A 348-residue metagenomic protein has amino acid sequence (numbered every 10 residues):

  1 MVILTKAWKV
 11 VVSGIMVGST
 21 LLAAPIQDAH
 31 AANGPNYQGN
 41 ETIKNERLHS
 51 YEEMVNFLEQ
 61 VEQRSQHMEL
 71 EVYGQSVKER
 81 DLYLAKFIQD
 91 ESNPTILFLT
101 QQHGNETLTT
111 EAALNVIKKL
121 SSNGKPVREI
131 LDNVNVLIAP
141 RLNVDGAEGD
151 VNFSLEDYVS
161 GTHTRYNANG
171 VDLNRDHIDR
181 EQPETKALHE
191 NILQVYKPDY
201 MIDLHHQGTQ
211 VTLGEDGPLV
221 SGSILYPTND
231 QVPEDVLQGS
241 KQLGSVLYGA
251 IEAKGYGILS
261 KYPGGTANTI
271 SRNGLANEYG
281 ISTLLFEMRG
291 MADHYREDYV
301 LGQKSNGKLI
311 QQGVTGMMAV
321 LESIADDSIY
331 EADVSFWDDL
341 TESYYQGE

Functional and structural regions predicted by a protein language model:
I3-K9, I26-L48, Q194-L204, Q210-E348: C-terminal accessory segments enriched in acidic
V12-A23: Bacterial N-terminal signal peptides
V17-G18, A29, R175: Cleavable N-terminal signal peptides
L21-D81: Short glycine- and acidic-rich boundary segments immediately preceding or forming the N-terminal edge of structured
Q66-E69, R80, N93-T95, D132-L137 (+3 more regions): Loop/turn elements at helix/coil->beta-strand transitions in domains of secreted/extracellular proteins
Q75-R80, V134-G146, D338-T341: Acidic helix-start/capping segments at beta-turn-to-alpha-helix junctions
L84-S92, Q101: Short beta-strand-to-loop junctions in surface cap/lid or active-site-entrance loops
N93-P94, T107-E111, N115-L237: Active-site/substrate-binding loop(s) of hydrolase catalytic cores
